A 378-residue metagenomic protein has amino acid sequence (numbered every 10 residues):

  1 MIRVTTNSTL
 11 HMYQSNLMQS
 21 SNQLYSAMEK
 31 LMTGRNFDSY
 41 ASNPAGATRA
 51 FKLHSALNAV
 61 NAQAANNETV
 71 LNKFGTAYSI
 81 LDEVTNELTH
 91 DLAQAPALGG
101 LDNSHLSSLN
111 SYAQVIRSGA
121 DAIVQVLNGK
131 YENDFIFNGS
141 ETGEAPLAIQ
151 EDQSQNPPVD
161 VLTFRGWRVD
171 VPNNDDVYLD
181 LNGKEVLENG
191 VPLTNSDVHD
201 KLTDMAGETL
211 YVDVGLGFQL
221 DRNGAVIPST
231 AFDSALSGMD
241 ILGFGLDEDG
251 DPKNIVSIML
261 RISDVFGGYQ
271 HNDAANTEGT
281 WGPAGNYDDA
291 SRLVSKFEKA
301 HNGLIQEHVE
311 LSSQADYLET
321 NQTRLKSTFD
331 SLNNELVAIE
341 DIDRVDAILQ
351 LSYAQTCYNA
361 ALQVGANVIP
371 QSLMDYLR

Functional and structural regions predicted by a protein language model:
M1-G143, A274-R378: Amphipathic alpha-helical polymerization modules
L17, M28-L31, R35, N128-G303 (+2 more regions): Polar, low-complexity export/assembly segments characteristic of proteins that are secreted or assemble on the cell
